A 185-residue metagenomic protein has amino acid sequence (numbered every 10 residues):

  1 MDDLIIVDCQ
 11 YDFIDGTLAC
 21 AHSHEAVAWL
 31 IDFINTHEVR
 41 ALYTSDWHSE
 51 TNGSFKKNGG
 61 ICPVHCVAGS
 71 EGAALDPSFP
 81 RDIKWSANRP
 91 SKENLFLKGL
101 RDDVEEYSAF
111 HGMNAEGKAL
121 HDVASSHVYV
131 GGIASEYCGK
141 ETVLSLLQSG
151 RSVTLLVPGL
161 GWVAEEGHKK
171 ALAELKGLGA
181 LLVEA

Functional and structural regions predicted by a protein language model:
M1-F96, S126, R151-T154, V163-E184: Active-site acidic carboxylates
I31-I34, Y137-Q148: Histidine-anchored nucleotide/phosphate-binding helix
S45, L97-L100, G132, V157: Short, structured patches in soluble enzyme cores that scaffold and shape functional sites
S54-F55, E106-A109, E141, E166-G167: Short, well-ordered secondary-structure micro-motifs
L75, A119-L120, T142, A171: Residues within well-ordered alpha-helices
R89-H121: Histidine/lysine/aspartate-rich catalytic loop segments that bind and position anionic ligands
D103-V104, L160-E165: Short, small-residue-enriched loops and turns at beta-alpha junctions that line or gate enzyme active sites
H127-E141, L155-L160: Glycine-rich anion-binding loop/nest that anchors nucleotide
